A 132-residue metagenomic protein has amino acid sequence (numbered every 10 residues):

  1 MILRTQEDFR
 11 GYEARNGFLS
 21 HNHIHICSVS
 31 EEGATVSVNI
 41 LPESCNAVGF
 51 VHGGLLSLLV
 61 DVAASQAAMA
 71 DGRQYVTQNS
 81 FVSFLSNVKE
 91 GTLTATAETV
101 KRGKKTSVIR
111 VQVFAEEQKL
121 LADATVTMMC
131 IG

Functional and structural regions predicted by a protein language model:
M1-G132: Terminal targeting signals and extreme-terminal segments of soluble enzymes
